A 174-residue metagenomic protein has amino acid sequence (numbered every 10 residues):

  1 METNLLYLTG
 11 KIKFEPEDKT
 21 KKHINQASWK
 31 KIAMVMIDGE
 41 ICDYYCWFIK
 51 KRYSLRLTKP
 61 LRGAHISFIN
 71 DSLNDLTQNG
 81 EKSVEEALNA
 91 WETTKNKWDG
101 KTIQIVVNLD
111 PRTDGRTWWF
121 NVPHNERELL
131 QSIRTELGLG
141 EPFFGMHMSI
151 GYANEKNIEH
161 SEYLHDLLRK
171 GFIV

Functional and structural regions predicted by a protein language model:
M1-V174: Histidine-dependent nucleotide/RNA phosphoesterase domain, centered on the 2H-phosphoesterase fold with its duplicated
